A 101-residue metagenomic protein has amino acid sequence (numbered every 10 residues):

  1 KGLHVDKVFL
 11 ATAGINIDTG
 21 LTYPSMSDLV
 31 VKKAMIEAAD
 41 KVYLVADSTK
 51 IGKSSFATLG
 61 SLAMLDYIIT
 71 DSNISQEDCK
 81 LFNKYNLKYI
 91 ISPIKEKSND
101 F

Functional and structural regions predicted by a protein language model:
K1-F101: Conserved phosphate- and dinucleotide-binding cores of soluble alpha/beta proteins, encompassing both enzyme active
